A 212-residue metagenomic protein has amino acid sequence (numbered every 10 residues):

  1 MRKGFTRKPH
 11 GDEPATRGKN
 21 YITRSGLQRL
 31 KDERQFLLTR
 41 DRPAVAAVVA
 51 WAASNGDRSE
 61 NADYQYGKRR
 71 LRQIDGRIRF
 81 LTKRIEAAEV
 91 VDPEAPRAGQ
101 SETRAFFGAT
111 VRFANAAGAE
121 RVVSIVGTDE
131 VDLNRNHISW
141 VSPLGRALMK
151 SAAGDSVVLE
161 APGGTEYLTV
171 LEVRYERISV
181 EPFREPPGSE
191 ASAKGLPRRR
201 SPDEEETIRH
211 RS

Functional and structural regions predicted by a protein language model:
M1-R79, R177-S212: Helix-rich terminal scaffold detector
R17, D32, I85-E86, E120 (+2 more regions): Residue-level signal for pocket-adjacent positions within structured domains
F36-L37, D75-T82, D129-V131, V141-G145: N-terminal start-of-chain detector that recognizes signal peptides and the immediate post-cleavage beginning
V49-A50, T82-A87, S142-P143, S179: Juxtamembrane/interface motifs at transmembrane-helix termini
A53-G56, I85, L148: Hydrophobic residues in alpha-helical segments
A62-G99, T103: Internal alpha/beta loop-helix hairpins
V91-L168, R174-V180, H210-R211: Non-DNA-binding regulatory cores of transcription-related proteins, predominantly C-terminal effector-binding
